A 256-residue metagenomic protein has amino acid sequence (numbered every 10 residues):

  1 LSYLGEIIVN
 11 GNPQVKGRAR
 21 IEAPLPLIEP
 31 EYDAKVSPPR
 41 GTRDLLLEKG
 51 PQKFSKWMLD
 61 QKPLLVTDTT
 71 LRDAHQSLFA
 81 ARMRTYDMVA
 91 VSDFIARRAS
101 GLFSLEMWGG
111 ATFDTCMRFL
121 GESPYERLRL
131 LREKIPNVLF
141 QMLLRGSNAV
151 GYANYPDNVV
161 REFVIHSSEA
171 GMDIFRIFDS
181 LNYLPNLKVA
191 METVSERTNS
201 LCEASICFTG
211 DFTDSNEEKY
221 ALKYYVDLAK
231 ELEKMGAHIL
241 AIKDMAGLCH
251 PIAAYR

Functional and structural regions predicted by a protein language model:
L1-D60: Flexible inter-domain linker/hinge segments
Y3-L4, N10-N12, E22-L27, L64-V66 (+3 more regions): Alpha/beta enzyme core
S37-E48, F54, M58-L59, A74 (+3 more regions): Non-transmembrane, interaction-prone segments in cytosolic or luminal domains
D44-A99: Non-catalytic terminal/interface segments that mediate subunit docking, oligomerization, and allosteric communication
